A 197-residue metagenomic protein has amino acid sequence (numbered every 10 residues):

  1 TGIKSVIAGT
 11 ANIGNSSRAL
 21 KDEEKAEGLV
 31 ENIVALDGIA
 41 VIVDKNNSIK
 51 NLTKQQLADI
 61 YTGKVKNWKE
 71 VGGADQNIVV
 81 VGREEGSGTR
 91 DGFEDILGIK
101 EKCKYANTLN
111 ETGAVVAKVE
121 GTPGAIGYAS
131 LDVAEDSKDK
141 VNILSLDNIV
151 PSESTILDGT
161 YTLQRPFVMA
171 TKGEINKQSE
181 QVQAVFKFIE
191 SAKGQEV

Functional and structural regions predicted by a protein language model:
T1-V197: Exported/periplasmic ABC-transporter solute-binding proteins
